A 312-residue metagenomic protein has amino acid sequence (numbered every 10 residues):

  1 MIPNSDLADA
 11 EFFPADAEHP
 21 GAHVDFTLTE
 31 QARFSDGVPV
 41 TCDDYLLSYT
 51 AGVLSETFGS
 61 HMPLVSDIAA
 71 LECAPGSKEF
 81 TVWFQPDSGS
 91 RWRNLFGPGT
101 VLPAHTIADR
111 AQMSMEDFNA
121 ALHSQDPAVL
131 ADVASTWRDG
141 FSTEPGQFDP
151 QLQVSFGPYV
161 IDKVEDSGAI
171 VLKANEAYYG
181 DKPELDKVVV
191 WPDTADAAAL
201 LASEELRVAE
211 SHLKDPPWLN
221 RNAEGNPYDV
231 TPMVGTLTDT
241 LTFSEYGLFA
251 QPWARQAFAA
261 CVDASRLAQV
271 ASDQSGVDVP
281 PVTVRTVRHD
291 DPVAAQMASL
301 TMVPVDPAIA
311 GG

Functional and structural regions predicted by a protein language model:
M1-H19, T50: N-terminal lobe/hinge region of extracytoplasmic solute-binding protein
D25, T29, Q147, V164-E165 (+1 more regions): Ligand-site clamp/hinge motif
P63-W137: Surface-exposed binding/hinge segments that line and control ligand-binding clefts or catalytic entry sites
P86, K173-E176, T194, M233-A257 (+2 more regions): A bilobed periplasmic-binding-protein/Venus flytrap-type ligand-binding module shared by bacterial periplasmic
L130-D166: Alpha-helix-centered segments that form part of catalytic cores
S203, P217-P232: Ligand-binding "clamshell"
D278-G312: Structural transition elements
